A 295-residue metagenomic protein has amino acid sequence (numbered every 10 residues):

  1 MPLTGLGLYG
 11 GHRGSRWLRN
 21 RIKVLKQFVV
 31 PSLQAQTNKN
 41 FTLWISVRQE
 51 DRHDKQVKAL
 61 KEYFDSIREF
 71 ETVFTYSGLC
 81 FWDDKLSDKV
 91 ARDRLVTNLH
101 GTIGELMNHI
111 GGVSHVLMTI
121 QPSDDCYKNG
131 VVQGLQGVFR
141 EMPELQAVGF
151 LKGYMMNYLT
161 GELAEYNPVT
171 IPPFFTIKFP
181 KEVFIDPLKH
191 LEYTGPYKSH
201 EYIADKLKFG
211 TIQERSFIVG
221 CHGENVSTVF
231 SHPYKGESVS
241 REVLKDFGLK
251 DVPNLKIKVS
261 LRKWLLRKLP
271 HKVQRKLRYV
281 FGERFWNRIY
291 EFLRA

Functional and structural regions predicted by a protein language model:
M1, R13, S32-L33, F41-S46: Hydrophobic targeting segments
M1-G11, V47-R48, T75-L79, L151 (+1 more regions): Short loop/turn segments at strand-loop or loop-helix junctions that form parts of catalytic or ligand-binding pockets
G10-S15, Q49-L117: Active-site-proximal specificity loops/subdomain of glycosyltransferases
W17, F28-N40, E62-I67: Short, acidic, metal-binding catalytic loop of nucleotide-sugar glycosyltransferases
W17-V30, V57-A59, T97-H100, Q133-G134: Well-ordered, non-membrane alpha-helical segments in soluble/globular domains
L86-G111, T119, K128-K208, I212: Conserved catalytic core of nucleotide-sugar-dependent glycosyltransferases
Q121-S123: Active-site acidic Asp-centered loop
T176-A295: C-terminal catalytic/acceptor-binding lobe
